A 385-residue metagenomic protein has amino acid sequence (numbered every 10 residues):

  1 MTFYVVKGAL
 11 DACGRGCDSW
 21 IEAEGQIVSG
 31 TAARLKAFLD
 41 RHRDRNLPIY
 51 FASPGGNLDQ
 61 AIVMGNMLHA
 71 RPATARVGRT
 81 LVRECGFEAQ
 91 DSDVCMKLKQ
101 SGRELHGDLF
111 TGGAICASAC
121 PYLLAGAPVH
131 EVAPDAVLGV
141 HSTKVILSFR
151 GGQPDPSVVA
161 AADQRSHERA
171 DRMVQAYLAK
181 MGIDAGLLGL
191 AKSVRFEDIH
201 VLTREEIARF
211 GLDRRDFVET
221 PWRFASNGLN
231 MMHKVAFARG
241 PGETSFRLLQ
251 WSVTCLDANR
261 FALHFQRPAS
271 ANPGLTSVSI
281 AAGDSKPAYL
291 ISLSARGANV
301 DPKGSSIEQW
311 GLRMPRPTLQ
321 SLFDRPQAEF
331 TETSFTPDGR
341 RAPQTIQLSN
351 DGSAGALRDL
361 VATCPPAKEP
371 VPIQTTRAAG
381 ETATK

Functional and structural regions predicted by a protein language model:
M1-Y4, D11-A12, S19, A32-A37 (+7 more regions): A generic "folded-domain core" signal
T2-A136, S142: Cleft-lining beta-strand/loop regions that shape enzyme active-site pockets
T31-L35, Q60-M64, C116-C120, A170 (+5 more regions): Stable alpha-helical elements in mature extracytoplasmic
L39, F51, A73-T74, T80 (+9 more regions): Proline/Glycine/Serine-rich low-complexity intrinsically disordered segments that serve as flexible stalks/linkers
P48, L98-D108, G139-S142, I146-F224: Charged, glycine-interspersed solvent-exposed loop segments at helix/strand-loop junctions that cap or gate access
G55-G56, G112, S166, R195 (+1 more regions): Residues that cap or flank secondary-structure elements
